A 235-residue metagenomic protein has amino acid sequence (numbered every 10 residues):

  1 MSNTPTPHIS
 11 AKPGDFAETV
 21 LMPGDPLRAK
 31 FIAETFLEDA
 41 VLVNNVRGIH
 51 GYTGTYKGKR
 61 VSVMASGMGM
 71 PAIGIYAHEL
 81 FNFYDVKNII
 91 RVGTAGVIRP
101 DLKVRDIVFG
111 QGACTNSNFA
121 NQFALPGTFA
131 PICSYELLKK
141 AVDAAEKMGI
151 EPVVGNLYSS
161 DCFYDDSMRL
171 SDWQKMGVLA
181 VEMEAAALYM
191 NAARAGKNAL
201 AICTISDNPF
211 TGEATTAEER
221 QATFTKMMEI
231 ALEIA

Functional and structural regions predicted by a protein language model:
M1-E136: Metabolite-binding pocket within alpha/beta catalytic cores that recognizes anionic/polar moieties
A65, T94, Q111-A113, A141 (+2 more regions): Short, structured patches in soluble enzyme cores that scaffold and shape functional sites
T128-G177: Active-site rim beta-loop-alpha module in soluble metabolic enzymes
K140-M148, N191, I230-I234: Generic non-transmembrane alpha-helical segments
M168-N208: A C-terminal functional module that forms or caps the active site or interfaces directly with catalytic machinery
P209-A235: His/Asp/Glu-rich mid-to-C-terminal helical/loop segments that flank catalytic regions of hydrolases
